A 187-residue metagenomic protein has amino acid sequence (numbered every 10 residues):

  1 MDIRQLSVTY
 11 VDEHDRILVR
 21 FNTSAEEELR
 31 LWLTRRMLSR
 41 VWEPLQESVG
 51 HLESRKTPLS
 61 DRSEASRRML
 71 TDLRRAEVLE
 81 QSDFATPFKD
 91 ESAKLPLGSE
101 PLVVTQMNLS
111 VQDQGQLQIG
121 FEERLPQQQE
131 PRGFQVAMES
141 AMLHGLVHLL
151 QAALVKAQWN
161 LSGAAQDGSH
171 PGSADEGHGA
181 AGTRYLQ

Functional and structural regions predicted by a protein language model:
M1-R55: The feature marks the first
M1-V19, L73-P126, E130, G182-Y185: Intrinsic, low-complexity N-terminal interaction/targeting segments
D15-F21, L38-L45, M107, Q116-F121 (+1 more regions): Short, structured motif recognition centered on aromatic/hydrophobic residues
A25-E27, G115, R132: Short acidic/polar mixed-charge low-complexity motifs
E28-W32, P101-Q106, G133, A137: Short, solvent-exposed segments of well-ordered alpha helices
M37-S82: Short, well-structured hydrophobic secondary-structure segments
W42, I119-G177: Mixed-charge, glycine-accented linear interaction segment located at domain edges/termini
S60-D72, E100-Q112, A165-G177, Y185: DNA polymerase processivity clamps
